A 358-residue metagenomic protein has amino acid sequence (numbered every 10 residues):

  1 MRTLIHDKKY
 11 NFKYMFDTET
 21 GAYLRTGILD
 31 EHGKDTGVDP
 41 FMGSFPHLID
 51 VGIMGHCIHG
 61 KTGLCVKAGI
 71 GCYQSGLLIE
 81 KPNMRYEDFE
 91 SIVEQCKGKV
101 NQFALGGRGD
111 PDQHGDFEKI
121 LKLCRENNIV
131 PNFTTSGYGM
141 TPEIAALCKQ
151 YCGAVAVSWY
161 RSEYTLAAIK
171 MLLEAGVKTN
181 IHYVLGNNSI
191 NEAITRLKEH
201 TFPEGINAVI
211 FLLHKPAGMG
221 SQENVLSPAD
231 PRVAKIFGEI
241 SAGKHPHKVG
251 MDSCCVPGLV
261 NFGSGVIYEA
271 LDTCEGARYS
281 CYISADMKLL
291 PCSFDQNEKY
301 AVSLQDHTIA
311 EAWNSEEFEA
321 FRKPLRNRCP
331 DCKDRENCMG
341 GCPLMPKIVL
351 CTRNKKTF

Functional and structural regions predicted by a protein language model:
M1-D50, M54, K67: Flexible, acidic/Gly-rich N-terminal and inter-domain linker regions that tether and position cofactor-handling modules
M1-T3, K8-Y10, T20, F45 (+3 more regions): Flexible mid-to-C-terminal extensions adjoining Fe-S/redox cofactors in radical SAM and related proteins
M1-Y14, A208-N297, N337: A C-terminal junction/extension of Radical SAM enzymes
F16, R25-P40, N261-Y268, Y300-W313: Acidic, low-complexity intrinsically disordered segments
P40-E87: Canonical Radical SAM [4Fe-4S] cluster-binding loop centered on the CxxxCxxC motif and its immediate flanking residues
H56, L64, A68-G71, T273 (+3 more regions): The −1 position to Zn-ligating cysteines in a subset of zinc-ribbon hairpins
Y86-P216: Radical SAM/AdoMet-radical enzyme domain recognition
